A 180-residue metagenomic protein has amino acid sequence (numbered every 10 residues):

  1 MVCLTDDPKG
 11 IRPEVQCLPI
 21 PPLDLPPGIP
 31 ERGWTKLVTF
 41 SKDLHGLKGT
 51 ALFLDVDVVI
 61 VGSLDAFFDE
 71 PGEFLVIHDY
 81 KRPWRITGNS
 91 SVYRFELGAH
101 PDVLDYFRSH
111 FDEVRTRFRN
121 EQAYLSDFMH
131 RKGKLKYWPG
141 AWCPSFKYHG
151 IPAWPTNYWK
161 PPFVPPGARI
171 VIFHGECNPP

Functional and structural regions predicted by a protein language model:
C3-G10, V59-L64, A141-W142, G175-C177: Short, polar loop motifs at secondary-structure junctions
L4-K48: Active-site-proximal specificity loops/subdomain of glycosyltransferases
D7-Q16, D65-E70, R85-I86, P180: Short loop/helix-cap segments at secondary-structure boundaries that form the rim of catalytic
G28-E31, V58-N89: Conserved donor-nucleotide/metal-binding helix-loop-beta segment in metal-dependent transferases, i.e., the alpha-helix
A51: Short aromatic/hydrophobic "clamp" motif used to bind/position activated sugar donors
L54: Catalytic metal- and UDP-sugar-binding loop of GT-A-like glycosyltransferases, i.e., residues flanking the conserved
S91-A99: Short glycine- and hydrophobic/aromatic-rich loop-to-beta-strand nucleating segment in the catalytic cores
P101-P180: Catalytic core and acceptor-binding pocket of nucleotide-sugar-dependent glycosyltransferases
